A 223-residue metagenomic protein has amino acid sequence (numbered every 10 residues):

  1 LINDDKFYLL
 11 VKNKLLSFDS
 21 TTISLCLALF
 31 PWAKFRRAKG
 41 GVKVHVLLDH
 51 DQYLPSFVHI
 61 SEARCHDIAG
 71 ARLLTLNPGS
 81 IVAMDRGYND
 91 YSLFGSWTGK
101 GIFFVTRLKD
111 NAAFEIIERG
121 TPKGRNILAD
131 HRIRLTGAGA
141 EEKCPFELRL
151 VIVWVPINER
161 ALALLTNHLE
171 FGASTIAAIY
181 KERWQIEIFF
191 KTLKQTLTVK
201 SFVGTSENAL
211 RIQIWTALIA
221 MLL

Functional and structural regions predicted by a protein language model:
L1: Short, basic alpha-helical nucleic acid-contact segments in DNA-binding proteins and DNA transaction factors
D4-L223: Single, function-defining residue in the core of a domain
